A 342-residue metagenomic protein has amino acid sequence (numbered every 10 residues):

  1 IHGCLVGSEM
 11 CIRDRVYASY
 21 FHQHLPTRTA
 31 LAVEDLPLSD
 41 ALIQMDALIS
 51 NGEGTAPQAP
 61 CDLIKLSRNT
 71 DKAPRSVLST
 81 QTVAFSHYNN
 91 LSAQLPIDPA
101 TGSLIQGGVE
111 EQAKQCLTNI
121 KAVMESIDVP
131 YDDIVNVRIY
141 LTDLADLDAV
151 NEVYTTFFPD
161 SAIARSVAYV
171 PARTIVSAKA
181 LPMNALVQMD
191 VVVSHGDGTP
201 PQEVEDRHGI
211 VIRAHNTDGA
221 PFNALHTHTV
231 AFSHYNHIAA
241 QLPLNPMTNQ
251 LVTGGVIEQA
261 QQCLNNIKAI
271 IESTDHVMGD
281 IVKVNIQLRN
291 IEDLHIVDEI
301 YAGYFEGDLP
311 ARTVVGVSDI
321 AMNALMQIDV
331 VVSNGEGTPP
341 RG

Functional and structural regions predicted by a protein language model:
I1-I12: Short, small-residue-biased leader/transition segments that mark boundaries at the very start of proteins
E9, D143-D146, N290-D293: Helix N-cap motif at beta-to-alpha junctions
R13-Q44, N151-V192, H295-V331: Short, conserved loop-to-beta-strand elements that form functional interface hotspots
S39, E53-V83, M183, V187 (+5 more regions): Intrinsic disorder/low-complexity detector
N69-G107, T217-A220, H226-G254: RNase H-like nuclease fold core
E110-S126, I257-S273: Short, well-ordered amphipathic alpha-helical segments that serve as non-catalytic structural scaffolds within diverse
P130-V135, V277-V282, A311: Short acidic capping loops at alpha-helix termini that bridge into adjacent secondary structure
